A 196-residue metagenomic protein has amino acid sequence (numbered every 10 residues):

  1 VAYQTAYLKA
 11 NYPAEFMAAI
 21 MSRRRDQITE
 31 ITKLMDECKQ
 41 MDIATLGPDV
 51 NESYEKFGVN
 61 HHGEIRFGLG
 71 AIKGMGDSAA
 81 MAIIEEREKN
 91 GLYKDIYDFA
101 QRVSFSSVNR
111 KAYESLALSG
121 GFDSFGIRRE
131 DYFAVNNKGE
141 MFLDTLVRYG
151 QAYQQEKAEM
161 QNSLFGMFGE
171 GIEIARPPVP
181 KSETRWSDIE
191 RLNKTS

Functional and structural regions predicted by a protein language model:
V1-S196: Noncatalytic, beta-rich nucleic-acid-contacting surfaces in large DNA/RNA-processing enzymes
